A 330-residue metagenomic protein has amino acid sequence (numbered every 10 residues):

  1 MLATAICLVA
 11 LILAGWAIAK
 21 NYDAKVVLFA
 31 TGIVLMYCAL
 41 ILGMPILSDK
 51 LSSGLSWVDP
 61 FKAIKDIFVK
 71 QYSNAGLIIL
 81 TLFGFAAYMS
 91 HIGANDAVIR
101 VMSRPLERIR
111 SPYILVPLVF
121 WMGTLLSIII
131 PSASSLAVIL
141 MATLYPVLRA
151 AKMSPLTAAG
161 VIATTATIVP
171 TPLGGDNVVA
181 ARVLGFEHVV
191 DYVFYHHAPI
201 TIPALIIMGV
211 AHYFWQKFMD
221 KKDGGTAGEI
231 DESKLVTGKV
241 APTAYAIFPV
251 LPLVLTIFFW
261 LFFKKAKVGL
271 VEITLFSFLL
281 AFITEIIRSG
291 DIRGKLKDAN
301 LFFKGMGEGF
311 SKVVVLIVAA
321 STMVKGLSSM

Functional and structural regions predicted by a protein language model:
T4-G15, L28-L35, A39, G43-I46 (+1 more regions): Long, contiguous bundles of hydrophobic transmembrane helices that form the permeation core of multi-pass
W16-V27, L148-T157: Membrane-helix interface "capping/anchor" motifs
A19-A24, I130-S132, F263-G269: Transmembrane helix interruption/hinge and helix-loop junction motifs
K25, L77, Y113, L156-T157 (+1 more regions): Residues that define the loop-to-transmembrane-helix transition and helix capping in multi-pass membrane transporters
L28-L35, F83, L115-F120, A137-V138 (+5 more regions): Alpha-helical transmembrane segments of multi-pass membrane proteins, especially transporters and channels
C38-K50, R110, V147-S154, P172-D176 (+1 more regions): Juxtamembrane membrane-interface segments at transmembrane alpha-helix termini
K50-P146, I292-M330: Membrane-embedded alpha-helical segments and adjacent helix-loop junctions characteristic of multi-pass solute
G123-L140, Y145, A150-D191, M208-H212: Alpha-helical transmembrane segments and, especially, the helix-loop junctions at the ends of these helices
